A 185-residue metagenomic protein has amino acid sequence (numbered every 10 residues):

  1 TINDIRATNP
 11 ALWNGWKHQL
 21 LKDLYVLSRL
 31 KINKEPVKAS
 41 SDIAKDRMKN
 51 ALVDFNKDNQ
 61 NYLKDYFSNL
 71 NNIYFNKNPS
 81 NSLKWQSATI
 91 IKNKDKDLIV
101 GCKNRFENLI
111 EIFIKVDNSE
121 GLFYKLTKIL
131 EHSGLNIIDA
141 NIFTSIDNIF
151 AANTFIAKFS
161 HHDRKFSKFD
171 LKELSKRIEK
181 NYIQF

Functional and structural regions predicted by a protein language model:
T1-F185: Regulatory modules associated with amino-acid/nitrogen control
